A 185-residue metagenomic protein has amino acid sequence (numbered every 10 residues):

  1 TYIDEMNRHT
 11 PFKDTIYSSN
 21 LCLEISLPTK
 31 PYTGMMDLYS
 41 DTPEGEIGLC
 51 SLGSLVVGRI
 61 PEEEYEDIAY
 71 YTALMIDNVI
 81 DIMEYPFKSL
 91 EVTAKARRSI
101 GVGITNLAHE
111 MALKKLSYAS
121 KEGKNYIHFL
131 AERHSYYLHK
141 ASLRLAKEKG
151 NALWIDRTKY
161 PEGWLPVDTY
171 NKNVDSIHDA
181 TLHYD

Functional and structural regions predicted by a protein language model:
Y2-A94, N106-E110: Function-dense linear segments that define catalytic or interfacial modules in macromolecule-processing proteins
D4, S54-R59, V102-I104, Y118-S120 (+2 more regions): Generic structural "secondary-structure junction" signal
R8, R59, R97-R98, R133 (+2 more regions): Arginine residue identity/basic-tract feature
P28, G101-G103, G150: Glycine-centered small-residue hotspots that permit tight backbone geometry or close packing
I68, S99, G103, H134: Short, contiguous, pocket-lining structural segments that sit at or immediately flank catalytic/ligand-binding sites
Y70-E91, S117-D185: Internal maturation/activation junctions in enzymes
R98-S117: Extended amphipathic alpha-helical segments enriched in small hydrophobics
